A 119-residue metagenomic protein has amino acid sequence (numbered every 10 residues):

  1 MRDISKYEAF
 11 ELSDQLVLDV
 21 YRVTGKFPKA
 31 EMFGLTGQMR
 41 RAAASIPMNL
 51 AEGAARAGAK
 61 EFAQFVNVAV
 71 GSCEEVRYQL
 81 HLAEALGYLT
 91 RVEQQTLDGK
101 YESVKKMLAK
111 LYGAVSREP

Functional and structural regions predicted by a protein language model:
M1-P119: Short, C-terminally biased terminal segments at protein or domain edges
